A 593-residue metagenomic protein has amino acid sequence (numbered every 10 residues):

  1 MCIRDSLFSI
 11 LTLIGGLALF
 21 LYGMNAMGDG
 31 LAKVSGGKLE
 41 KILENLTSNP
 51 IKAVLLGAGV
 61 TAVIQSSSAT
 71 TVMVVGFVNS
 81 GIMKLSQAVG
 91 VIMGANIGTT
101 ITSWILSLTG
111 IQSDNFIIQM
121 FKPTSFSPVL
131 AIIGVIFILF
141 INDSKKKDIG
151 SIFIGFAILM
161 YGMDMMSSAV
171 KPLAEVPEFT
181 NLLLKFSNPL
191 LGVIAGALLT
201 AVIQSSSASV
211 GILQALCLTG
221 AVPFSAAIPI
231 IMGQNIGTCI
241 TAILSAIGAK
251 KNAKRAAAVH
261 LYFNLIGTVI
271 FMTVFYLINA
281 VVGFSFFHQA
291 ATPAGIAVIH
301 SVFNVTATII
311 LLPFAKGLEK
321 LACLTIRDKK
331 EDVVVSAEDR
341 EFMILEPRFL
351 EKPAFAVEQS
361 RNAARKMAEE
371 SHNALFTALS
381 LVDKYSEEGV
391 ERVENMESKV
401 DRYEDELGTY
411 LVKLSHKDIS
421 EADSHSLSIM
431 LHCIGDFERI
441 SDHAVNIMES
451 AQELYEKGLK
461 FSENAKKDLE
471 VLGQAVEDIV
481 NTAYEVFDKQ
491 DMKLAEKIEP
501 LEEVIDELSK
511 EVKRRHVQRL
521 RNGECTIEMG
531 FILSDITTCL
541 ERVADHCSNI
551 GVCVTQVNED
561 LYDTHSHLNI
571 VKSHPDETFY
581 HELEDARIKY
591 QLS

Functional and structural regions predicted by a protein language model:
M1-D5: Conserved small/polar residues in nucleotide/adenosyl-binding loops
G15-M73, D114-M120, D143, K147-L218: Membrane-embedded alpha-helical segments and adjacent helix-loop junctions characteristic of multi-pass solute
L19, A32, S68-V72, T99-L106 (+9 more regions): Alpha-helical transmembrane segments and their lipid-water interface positions in multi-pass membrane proteins
M24-K33, V74-G81, I133-K147, A242-G248: C-terminal ends of transmembrane helices
K41, I51-G59, I82-I92, I117-I118 (+5 more regions): The feature identifies polytopic integral membrane transport proteins across all domains of life
V63-T70, V89-L106, P123-L130, L159 (+5 more regions): Membrane-embedded alpha-helical segments of transport systems, primarily multispan ion/solute transporters
M73-A95, S103-S125, M163, T200-G237 (+3 more regions): Membrane-interfacial helix-loop connectors
M83, T109, V222, G248-K254 (+5 more regions): Cytosolic, long alpha-helical scaffolding segments
